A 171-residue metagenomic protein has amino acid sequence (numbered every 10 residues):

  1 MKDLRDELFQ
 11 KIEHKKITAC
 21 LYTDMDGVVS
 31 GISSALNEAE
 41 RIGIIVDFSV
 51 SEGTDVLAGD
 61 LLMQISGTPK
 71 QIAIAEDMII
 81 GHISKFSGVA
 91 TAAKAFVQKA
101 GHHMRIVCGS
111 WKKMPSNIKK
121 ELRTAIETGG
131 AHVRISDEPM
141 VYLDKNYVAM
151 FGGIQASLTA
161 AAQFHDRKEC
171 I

Functional and structural regions predicted by a protein language model:
M1-I171: Acidic/glycine-rich phosphate/pyrophosphate-binding loops and surrounding catalytic core that coordinate Mg2+
